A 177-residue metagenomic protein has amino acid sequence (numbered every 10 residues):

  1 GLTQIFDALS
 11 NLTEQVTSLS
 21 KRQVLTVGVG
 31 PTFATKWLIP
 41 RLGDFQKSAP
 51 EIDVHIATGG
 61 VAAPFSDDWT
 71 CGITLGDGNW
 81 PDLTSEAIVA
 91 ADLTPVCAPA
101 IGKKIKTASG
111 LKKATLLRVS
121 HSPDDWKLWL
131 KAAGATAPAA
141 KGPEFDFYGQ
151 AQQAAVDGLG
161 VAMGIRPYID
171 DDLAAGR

Functional and structural regions predicted by a protein language model:
G1-S18: Alpha-helical "hinge/linker" immediately C-terminal to small N-terminal DNA-binding modules
D7-S10, V54-A57, T74-G78, A100 (+1 more regions): Short gly/ser/thr-rich secondary-structure transition/capping motifs
S18-L25, G110-K113: Immediate post-signal peptide segment of exported/extracytoplasmic ligand-binding proteins
R22-W80: Central regulatory/effector-binding core of bacterial HTH transcription factors
S66, G78-G164, Y168-R177: C-terminal regulatory
